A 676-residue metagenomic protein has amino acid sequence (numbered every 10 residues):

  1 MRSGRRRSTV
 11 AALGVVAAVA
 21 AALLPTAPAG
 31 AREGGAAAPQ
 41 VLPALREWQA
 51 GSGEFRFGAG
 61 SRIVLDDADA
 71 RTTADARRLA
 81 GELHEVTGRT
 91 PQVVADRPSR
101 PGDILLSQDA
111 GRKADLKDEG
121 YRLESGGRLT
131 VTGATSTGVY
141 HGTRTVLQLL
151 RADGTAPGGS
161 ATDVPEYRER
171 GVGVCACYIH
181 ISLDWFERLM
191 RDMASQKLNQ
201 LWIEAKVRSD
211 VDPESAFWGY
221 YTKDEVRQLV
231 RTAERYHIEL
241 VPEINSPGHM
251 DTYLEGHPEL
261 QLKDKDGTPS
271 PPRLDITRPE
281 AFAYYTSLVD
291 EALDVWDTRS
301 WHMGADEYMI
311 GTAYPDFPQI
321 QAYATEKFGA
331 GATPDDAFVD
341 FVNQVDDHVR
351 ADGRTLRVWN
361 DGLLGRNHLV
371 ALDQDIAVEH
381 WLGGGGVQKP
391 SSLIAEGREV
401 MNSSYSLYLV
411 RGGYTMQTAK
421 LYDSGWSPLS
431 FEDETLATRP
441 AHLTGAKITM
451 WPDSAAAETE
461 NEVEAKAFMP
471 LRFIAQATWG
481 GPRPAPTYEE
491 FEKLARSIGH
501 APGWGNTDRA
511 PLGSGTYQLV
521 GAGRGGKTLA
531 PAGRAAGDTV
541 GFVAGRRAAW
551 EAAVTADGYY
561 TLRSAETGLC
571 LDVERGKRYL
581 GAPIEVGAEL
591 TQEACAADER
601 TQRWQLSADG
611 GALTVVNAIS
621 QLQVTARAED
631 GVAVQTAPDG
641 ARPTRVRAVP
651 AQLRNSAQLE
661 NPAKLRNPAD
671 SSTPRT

Functional and structural regions predicted by a protein language model:
M1-E33: Secretory targeting and sorting signals
R32-Y167, T478-P482, P486-E489, N506-T507: Contiguous, structured surface segment used for ligand recognition
R71-T72, H180-I181, R208-D212, P247-D251 (+6 more regions): Flexible loop/turn segments at secondary-structure boundaries
R97-P101, R208-Y220, L364-L372: Beta-rich nucleic-acid/ligand-interaction surfaces
L116-A305, T312-A324, H348, W451-S454: Feature activates predominantly on carbohydrate-active enzymes
I181, R509-A535, A549-L580, E599-D630 (+1 more regions): Extracellular glycan-recognition/adhesion modules and their associated mucin-like linkers
R273-A377, G383-S392, E396: Active-site neighborhood of glycoside hydrolase catalytic domains
V358-D361, V370-S514: Flexible, acidic glycine-rich loops studded with aromatic residues
